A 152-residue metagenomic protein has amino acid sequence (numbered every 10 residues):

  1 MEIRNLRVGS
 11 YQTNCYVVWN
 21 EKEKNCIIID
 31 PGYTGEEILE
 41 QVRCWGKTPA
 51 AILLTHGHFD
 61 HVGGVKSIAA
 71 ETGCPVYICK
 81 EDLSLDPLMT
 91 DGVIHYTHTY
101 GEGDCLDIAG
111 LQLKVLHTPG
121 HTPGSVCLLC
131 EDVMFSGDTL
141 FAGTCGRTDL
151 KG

Functional and structural regions predicted by a protein language model:
M1, L6, E81, H95 (+2 more regions): Residue-level signal for pocket-adjacent positions within structured domains
M1-W45, V126-G137, A142: Conserved beta-strand hairpin/beta-sheet module of binuclear metal-dependent hydrolase folds, prominently
L6-V8, T97, H117-P119: Short Gly/Pro-enriched turn/cap motifs at secondary-structure boundaries
Y11-Q12, A109, T122: Short, basic and Ser/Thr-rich N-terminal targeting/leader segments
V18, T55, T118: Conserved S/T- and glycine-rich ATP-binding loop of Class I adenylate-forming
E23-C26, Y33-Q112: Active-site HxH/HxHxD metal-binding segment of metal-dependent hydrolases
G92, Q112-H117, T122-G152: Metallo-beta-lactamase
